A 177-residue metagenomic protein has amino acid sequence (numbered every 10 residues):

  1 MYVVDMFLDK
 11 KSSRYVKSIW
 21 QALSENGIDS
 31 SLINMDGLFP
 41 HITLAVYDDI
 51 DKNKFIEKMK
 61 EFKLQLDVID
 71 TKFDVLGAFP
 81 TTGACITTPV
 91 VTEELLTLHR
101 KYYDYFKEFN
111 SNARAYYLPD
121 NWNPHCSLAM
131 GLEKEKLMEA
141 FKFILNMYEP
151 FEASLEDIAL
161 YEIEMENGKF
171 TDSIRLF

Functional and structural regions predicted by a protein language model:
M1-D70, E94-E152, K169-F177: Basic, often amphipathic N-terminal segments
L44, I86-T87, L128, L160: Short hydrophobic/aromatic-rich beta-strand segments that constitute the beta-sheet cores of beta-sandwich/beta-barrel
L64-P80, C85-V90: Hydrophobic, well-structured mid-protein blocks that either form specific transmembrane helices
D74-A84, L155-K169: Glycine-rich beta-strand-turn "strand-cap" elements at beta-sheet edges
